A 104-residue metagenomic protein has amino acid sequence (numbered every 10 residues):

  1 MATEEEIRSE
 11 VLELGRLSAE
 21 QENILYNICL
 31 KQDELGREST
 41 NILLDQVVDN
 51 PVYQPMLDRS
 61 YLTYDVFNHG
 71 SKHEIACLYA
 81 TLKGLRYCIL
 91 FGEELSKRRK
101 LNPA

Functional and structural regions predicted by a protein language model:
M1-A2, A104: Defense-system signaling and execution modules centered on TIR/cGAS-STING-like, death/scaffold domains and their
A2-N50: Short amphipathic alpha-helical interface segments
E10, H73-E74: Short, solvent-exposed coil/turn segments
I28-Q32, S60-Y61, C88: Generic structural signal for hydrophobic core residues of well-folded globular domains
L35, T63-Y64, F91, L95: Amphipathic alpha-helical interaction segments
L43-D65, E74-I75: Short amphipathic alpha-helical interaction segments
A76-A104: Short, amphipathic alpha-helical interaction segments positioned at domain boundaries
